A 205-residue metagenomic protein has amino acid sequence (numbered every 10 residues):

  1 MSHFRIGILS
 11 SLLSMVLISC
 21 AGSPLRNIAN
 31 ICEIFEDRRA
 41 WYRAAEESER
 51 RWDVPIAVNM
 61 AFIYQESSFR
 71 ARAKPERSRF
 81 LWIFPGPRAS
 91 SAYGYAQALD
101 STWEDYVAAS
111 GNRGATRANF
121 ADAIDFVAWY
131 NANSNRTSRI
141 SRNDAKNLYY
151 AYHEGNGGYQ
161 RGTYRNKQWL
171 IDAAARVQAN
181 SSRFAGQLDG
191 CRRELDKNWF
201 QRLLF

Functional and structural regions predicted by a protein language model:
M1-I8: Bacterial N-terminal signal peptides that target proteins for export
S11: Active-site rim segments in enzyme catalytic domains, especially the processed small/beta chain of N-terminal
S23-D196: Catalytic glycan-binding domains that act on GlcNAc-containing polysaccharides
K197-F205: Gram-negative outer-membrane assembly/targeting C-terminal domains
